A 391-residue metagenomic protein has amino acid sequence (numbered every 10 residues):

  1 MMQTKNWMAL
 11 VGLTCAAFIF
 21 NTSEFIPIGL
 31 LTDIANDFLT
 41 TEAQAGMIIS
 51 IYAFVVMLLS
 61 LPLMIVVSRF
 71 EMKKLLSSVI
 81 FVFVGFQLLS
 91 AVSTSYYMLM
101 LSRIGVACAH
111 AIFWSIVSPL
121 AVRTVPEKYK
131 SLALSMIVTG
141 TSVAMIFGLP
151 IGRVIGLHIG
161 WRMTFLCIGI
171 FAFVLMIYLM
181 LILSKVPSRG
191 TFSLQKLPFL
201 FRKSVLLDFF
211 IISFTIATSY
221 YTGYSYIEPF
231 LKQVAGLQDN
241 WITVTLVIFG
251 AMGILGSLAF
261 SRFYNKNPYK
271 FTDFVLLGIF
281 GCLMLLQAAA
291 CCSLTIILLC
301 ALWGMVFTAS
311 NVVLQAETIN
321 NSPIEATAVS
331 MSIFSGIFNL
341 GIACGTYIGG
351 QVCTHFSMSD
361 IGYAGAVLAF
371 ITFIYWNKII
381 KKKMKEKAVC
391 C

Functional and structural regions predicted by a protein language model:
L39, E71, V92-M98, A109 (+3 more regions): Helix-breaking motifs and short loop linkers at transmembrane-helix boundaries and internal kinks in secondary membrane
L58-T94: Conserved MFS/SLC helix-loop-helix module at the cytosolic interface between two early adjacent transmembrane helices
L59-E71, G256-P268, C353: Helix-to-loop junctions at the C-terminal end of transmembrane segments in multipass secondary transporters
V82-L89, Y97-G105, L294-L302: Paired small-residue
M98, E127-L181, Y226, F230: Helix-loop-helix hairpin linking two adjacent transmembrane segments in secondary transporters
S102-G140: Cytoplasmic helix-loop-helix junction between adjacent transmembrane helices in 12-TM secondary transporters
I112-V125, A309-P323: Intracellular juxtamembrane helix-capping segments at the cytosolic ends of symmetry-related transmembrane helices
N321-M358, G365: A late C-terminal transmembrane helix in Major Facilitator Superfamily
